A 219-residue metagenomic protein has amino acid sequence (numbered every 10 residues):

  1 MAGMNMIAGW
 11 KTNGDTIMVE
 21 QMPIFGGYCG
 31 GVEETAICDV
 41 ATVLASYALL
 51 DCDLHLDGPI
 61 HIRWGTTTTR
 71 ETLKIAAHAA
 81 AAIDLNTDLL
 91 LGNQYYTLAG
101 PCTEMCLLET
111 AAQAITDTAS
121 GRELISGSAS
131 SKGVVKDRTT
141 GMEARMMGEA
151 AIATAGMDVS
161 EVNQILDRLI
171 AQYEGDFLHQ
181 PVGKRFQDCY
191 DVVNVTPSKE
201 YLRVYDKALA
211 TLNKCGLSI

Functional and structural regions predicted by a protein language model:
M1-E123, K132-D137, A144-I152: Helix-rich catalytic cores of soluble enzyme domains
S126: Phosphate-binding/switch region of NTP-binding enzymes
A150-I219: Long, compositionally biased intrinsically disordered regions
